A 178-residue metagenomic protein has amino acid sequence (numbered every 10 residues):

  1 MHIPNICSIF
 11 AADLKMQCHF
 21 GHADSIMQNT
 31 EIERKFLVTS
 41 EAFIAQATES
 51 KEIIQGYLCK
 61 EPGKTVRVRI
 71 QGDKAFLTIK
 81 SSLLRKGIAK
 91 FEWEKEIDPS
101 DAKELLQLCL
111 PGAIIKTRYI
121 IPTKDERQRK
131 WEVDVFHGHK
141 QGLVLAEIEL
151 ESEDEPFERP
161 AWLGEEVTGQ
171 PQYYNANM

Functional and structural regions predicted by a protein language model:
P4, C18, N29-I32: Short, basic/polar N-terminal leader/transit segment immediately after the initiator methionine
N5, I9, K15, H22-A23: Short, positively charged and aromatic/hydrophobic N-terminal segments
A23-M178: Phosphate-end processing signature that detects enzymes handling 5′-triphosphorylated RNA and polyphosphate
